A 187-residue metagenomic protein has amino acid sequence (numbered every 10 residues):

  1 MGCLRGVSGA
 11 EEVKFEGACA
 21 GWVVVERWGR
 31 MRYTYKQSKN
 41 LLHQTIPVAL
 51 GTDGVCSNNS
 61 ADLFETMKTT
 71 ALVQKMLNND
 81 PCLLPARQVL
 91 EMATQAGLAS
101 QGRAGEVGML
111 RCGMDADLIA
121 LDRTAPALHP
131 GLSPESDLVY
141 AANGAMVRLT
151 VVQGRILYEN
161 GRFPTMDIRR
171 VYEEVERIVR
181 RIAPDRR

Functional and structural regions predicted by a protein language model:
M1-S60, N78: Active-site core of metal-dependent hydrolases
V7-S8, Y35, L83, A104-V107 (+1 more regions): Structural motif corresponding to alpha-helix initiation and N-cap regions
S8-V13, K36, R87, A145 (+1 more regions): Generic alpha-helical secondary structure signal
A20-G21, P47, V73, L157 (+2 more regions): A general structural signal for well-ordered secondary-structure junctions
V25, T70-L72, Q153: Generic beta-structure capping elements
T34-Y35, S60-L63, V89, L132 (+1 more regions): Conserved strand-to-helix beginnings and helix N-cap segments that scaffold or border functional pockets
K39-A125, V139-N143: His/Asp/Glu-enriched, well-ordered alpha-helical/loop segment that forms or immediately abuts the divalent-metal
A93-R187: Active-site microenvironment of metallo-dependent hydrolases
